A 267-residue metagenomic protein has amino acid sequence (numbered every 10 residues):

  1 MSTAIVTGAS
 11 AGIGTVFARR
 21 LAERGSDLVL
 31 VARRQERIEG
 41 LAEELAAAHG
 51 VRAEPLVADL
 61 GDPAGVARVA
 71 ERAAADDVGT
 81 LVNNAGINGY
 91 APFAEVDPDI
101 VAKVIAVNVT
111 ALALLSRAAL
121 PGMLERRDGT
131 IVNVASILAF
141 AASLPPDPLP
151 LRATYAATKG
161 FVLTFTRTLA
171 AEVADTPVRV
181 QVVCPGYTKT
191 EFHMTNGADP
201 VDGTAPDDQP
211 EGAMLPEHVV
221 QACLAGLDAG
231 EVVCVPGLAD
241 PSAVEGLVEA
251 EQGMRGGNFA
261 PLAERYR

Functional and structural regions predicted by a protein language model:
S10-A11: Conserved glycine-rich cofactor-binding loop
R24-L41: Conserved glycine-rich Rossmann-like NAD(P)H-binding loop of the short-chain dehydrogenase/reductase
E36, V57-R68, P98: The beta1-alpha1 cofactor-binding region of Rossmann-like NAD(H)/NADP(H)-dependent oxidoreductases
P92-A94, I100-I105: Substrate-binding pocket helix/loop in short-chain dehydrogenase/reductase
S116-R117, R167: A short, exposed helix-loop element centered on a Lys and neighboring polar residues
S136: Residue(s) in the substrate-gating loop at a strand-loop-helix junction that position the organic substrate next
V182, V201-E245: C-terminal helical subdomain
